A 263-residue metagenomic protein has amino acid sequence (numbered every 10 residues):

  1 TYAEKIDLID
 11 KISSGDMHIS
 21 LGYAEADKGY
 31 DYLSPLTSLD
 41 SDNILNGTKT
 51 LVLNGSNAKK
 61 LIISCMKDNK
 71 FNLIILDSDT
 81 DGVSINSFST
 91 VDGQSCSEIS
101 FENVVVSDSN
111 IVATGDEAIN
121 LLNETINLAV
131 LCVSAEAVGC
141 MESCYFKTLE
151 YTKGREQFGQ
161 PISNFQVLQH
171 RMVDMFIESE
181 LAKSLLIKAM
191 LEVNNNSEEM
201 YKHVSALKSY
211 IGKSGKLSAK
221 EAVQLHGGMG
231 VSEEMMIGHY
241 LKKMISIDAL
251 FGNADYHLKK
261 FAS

Functional and structural regions predicted by a protein language model:
T1, L21, I63, I74 (+3 more regions): Residue-level signal for inorganic ion chemistry
T1-E4, G29-D31: N-terminal glycine-rich flavin-associated loop
Y2-E4, K11, G15-D16, D42-I44 (+1 more regions): Alpha-helical interface subdomain recognition
G15-A26: A short, Trp-centered hydrophobic/proline-enriched beta-strand micro-motif
M17, L33-P35, N57-K59, K70 (+5 more regions): A generic structural signal for well-ordered coil/turn residues at beta-strand boundaries that shape enzyme active-site
D31-N46: Cytochrome P450 C-terminal beta-domain/meander region
S34-P35, L51-V52, D77-T114: Flexible, small-/acidic-enriched active-site or ligand-binding loops
N46-V83: A short core secondary-structure module
